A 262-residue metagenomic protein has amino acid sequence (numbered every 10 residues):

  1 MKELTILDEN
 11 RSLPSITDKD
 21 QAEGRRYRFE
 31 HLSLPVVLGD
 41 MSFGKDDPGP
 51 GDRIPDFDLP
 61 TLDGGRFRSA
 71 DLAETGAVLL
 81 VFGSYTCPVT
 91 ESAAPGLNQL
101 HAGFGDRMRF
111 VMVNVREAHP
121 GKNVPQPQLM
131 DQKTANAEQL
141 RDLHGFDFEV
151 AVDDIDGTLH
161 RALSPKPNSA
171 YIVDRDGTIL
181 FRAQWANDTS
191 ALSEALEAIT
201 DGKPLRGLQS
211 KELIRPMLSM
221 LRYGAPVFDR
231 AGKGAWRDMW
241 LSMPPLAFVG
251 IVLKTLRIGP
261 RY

Functional and structural regions predicted by a protein language model:
M1-V78, A183-Y262: Non-globular targeting/processing and membrane-anchoring segments
D40, S69, E74-V81, L97-L100 (+3 more regions): A structural signal for the main folded, soluble domain(s) of proteins
R53-P55, D106, G145-F148: A short helix-to-beta-strand connector/capping loop
F67-L97, R109-N114: Short active-site neighborhood of thiol/selenol oxidoreductases, capturing the structured segment around
E91-H144: Structural microenvironment flanking redox-active thiols in thiol-disulfide oxidoreductases
F110, V150-A151: Conserved beta-strand scaffold positions in the cores of enzyme catalytic domains, especially in NTP/NDP-utilizing
H144-F146, V152-A195: Thiol/disulfide oxidoreductase modules built on the thioredoxin-like
